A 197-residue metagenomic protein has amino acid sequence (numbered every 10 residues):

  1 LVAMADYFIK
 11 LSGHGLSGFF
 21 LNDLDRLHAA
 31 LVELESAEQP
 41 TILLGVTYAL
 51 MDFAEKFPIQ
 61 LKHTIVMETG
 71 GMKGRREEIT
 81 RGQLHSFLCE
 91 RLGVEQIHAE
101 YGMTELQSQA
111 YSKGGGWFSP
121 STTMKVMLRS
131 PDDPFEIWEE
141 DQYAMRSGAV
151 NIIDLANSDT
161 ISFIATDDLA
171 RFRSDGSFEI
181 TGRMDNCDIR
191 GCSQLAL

Functional and structural regions predicted by a protein language model:
L1: A residue-level signal for conserved active-site and pocket-lining positions in enzyme catalytic cores
D6-L197: Active-site glycine/GP-rich loop and adjacent strand/helix microenvironment that borders small-molecule binding pockets
